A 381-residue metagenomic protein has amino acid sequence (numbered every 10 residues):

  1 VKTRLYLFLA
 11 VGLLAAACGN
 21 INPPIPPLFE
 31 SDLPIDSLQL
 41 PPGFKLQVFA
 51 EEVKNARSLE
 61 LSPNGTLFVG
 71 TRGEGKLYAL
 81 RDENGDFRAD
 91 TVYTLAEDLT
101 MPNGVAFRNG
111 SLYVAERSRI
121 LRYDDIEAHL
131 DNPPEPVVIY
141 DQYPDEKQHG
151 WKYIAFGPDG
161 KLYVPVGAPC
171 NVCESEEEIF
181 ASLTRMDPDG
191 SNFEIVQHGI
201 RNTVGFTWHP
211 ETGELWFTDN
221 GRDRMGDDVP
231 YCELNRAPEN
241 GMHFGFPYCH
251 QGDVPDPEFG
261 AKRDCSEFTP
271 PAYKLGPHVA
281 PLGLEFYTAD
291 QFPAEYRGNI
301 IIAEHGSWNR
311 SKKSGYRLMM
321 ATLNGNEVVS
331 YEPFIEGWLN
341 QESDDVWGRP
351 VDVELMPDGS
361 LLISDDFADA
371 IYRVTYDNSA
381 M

Functional and structural regions predicted by a protein language model:
K2-L9: Sec-dependent signal peptide recognition, specifically the positively charged N-region followed immediately by
A15-A17: C-terminal motif of bacterial Sec signal peptides marking the signal peptidase cleavage site
G19-M381: Beta-propeller domains with acidic blade repeats across secreted/periplasmic ectodomains and cytosolic WD/CNH propellers
